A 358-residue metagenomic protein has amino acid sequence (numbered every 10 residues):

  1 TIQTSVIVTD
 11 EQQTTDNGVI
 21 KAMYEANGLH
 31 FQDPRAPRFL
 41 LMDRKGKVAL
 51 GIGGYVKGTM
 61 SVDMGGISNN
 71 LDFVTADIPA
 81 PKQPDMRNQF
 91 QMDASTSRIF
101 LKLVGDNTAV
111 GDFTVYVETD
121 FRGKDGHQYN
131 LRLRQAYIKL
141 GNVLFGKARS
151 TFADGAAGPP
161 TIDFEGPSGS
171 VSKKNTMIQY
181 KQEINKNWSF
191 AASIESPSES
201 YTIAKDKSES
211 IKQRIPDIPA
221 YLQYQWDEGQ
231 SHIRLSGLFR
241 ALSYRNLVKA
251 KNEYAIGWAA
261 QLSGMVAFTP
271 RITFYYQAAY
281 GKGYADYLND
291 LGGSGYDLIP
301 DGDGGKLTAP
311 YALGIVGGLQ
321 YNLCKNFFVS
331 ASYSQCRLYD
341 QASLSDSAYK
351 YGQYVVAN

Functional and structural regions predicted by a protein language model:
T1-M64: N-terminal periplasmic/intermembrane-space "pro-region" immediately following the signal or transit peptide
N17, Q32, A76-K82, G155-I162 (+4 more regions): Flexible, solvent-exposed coil segments and beta strand-coil junctions, predominantly the extracellular/periplasmic
A26-P37, L41-V48, M92, I99 (+6 more regions): Outer-membrane beta-barrel transmembrane strands
L41, M86-F90, K124-H127, E165-G169 (+4 more regions): Outer-membrane beta-barrel domain signature
L41-D72, Q83-S200, R214-I215, P219 (+3 more regions): Outer membrane beta-barrel
G66-A76, N289-S294: Short, flexible, mixed-charge acidic loops at enzyme active sites
Y224-Y354: Detector for outer-membrane/organellar transmembrane beta-barrel domains, recognizing the amphipathic beta-strand
